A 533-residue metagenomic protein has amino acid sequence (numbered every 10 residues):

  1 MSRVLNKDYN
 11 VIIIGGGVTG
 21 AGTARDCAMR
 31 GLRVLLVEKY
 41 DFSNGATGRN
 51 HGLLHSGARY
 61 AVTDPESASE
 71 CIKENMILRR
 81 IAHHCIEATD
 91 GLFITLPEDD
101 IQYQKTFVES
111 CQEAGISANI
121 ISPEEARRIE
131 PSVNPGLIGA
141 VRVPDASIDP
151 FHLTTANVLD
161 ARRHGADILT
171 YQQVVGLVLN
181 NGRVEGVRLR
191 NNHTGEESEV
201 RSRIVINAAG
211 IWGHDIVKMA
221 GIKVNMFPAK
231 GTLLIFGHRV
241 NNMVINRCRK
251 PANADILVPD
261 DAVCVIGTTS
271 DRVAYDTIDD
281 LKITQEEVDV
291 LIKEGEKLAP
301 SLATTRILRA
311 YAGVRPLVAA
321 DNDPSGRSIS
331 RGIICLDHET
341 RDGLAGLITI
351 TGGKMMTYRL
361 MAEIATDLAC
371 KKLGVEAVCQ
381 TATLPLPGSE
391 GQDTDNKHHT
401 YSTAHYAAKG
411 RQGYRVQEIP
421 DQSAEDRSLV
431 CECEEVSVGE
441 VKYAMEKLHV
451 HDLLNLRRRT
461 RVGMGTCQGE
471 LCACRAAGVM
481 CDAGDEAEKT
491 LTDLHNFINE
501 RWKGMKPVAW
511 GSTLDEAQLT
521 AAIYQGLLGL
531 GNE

Functional and structural regions predicted by a protein language model:
K7-Y9, G195-I204: Core beta-strand elements of the Rossmann-like FAD/NAD(P) dinucleotide-binding domain in flavoenzyme oxidoreductases
V11-L35: N-terminal Rossmann-like FAD-binding beta1-loop-alpha1 element of flavoenzymes
I14, V200-G210: Short hydrophobic core segments
A28-G48: Glycine-rich FAD pyrophosphate-binding loop
H51-E125, I129, D255, Y401: Dinucleotide-binding Rossmann-like beta1-alpha1 core, especially the glycine-rich loop that anchors the ADP
I94-H164, L169-T170, G176-R183, R188 (+4 more regions): Flavin (FAD/FMN) cofactor-binding and adjacent substrate-gating region of FAD-dependent oxidoreductase domains
P150, D160, N225-T232, H238-V240 (+3 more regions): C-terminal catalytic lobe of FAD-dependent flavoproteins
N207-G221: Flavin (primarily FAD) binding-site architecture
